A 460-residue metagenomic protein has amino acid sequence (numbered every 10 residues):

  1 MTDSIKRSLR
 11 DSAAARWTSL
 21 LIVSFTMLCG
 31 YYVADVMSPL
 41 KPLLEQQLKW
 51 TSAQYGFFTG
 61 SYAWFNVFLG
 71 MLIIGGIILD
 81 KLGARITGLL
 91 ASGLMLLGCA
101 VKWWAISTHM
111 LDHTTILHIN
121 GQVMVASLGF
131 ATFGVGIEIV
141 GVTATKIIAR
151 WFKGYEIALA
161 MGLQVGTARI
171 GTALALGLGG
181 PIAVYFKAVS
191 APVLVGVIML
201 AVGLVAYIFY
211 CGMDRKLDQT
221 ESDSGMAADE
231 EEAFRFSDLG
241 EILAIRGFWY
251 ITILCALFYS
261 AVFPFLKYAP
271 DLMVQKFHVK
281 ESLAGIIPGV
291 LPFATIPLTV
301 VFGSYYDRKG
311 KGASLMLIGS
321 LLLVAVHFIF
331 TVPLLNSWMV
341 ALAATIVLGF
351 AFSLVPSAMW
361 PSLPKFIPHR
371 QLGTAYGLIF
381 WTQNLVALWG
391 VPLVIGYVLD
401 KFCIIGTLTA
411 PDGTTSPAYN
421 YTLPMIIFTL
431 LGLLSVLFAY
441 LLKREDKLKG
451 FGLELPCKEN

Functional and structural regions predicted by a protein language model:
T2-A13, L217-I251, K458-N460: Juxtamembrane intracellular "pre-TM" segments in multi-pass secondary transporters
M37-K41, I245-T299, P356, W360 (+1 more regions): Extracytoplasmic gate region of multi-pass secondary transporters
L69-A84, L298-K311, L399: Helix-to-loop junctions at the C-terminal end of transmembrane segments in multipass secondary transporters
G93-H118, L321-L335: C-terminal ends and interior cores of transmembrane alpha-helices in multi-pass membrane transporters/permeases
V123, G129-T167: Cytoplasmic helix-loop-helix junction between adjacent transmembrane helices in 12-TM secondary transporters
Q164-R215: Helix-loop-helix hairpin linking two adjacent transmembrane segments in secondary transporters
G312-M359: C-terminal transmembrane helical hairpin of 12-TM major facilitator-type secondary transporters
H369-G406: A late C-terminal transmembrane helix in Major Facilitator Superfamily
